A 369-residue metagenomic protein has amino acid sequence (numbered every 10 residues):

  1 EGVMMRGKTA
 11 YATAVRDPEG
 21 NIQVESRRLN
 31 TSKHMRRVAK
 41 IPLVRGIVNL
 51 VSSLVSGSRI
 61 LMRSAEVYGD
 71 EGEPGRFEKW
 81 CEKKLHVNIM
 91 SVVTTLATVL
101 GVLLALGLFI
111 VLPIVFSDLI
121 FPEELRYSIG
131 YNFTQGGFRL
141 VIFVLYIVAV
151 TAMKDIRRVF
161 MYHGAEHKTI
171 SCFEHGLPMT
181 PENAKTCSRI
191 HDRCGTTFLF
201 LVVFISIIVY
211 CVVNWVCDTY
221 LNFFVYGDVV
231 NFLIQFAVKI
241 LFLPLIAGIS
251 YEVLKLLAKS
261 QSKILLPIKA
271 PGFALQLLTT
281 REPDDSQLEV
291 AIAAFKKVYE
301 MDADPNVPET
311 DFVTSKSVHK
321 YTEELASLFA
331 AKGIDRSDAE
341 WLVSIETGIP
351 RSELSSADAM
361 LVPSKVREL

Functional and structural regions predicted by a protein language model:
E1, M5, R126-F198, L256-K316: Polar-ligand-bearing catalytic/cofactor-coordination segments of membrane-embedded or membrane-tethered inner-membrane
E1-G69, E73: Divalent-cation
I41-R63, Q135-F160, L243-K259: Hydrophobic alpha-helical membrane-embedded segments
R63-V67, G101-L125, V202-Q235, Y251: Juxtamembrane "helix exit" motif at the C-terminal ends of alpha-helical transmembrane segments in multi-pass membrane
E71-E123, Y127-M153: Hydrophobic alpha-helical segments characteristic of transmembrane helices in integral membrane transporters
R76-I89, F116-F133, D218-I234, L256-L266 (+1 more regions): Membrane interface segments of multi-pass transport proteins and intramembrane proteases
A97-V102, Y131, Q135, R139-F143 (+6 more regions): Pore-lining and gate-forming transmembrane alpha-helices of multi-pass membrane transport proteins
I345-L369: Conserved AdoMet
